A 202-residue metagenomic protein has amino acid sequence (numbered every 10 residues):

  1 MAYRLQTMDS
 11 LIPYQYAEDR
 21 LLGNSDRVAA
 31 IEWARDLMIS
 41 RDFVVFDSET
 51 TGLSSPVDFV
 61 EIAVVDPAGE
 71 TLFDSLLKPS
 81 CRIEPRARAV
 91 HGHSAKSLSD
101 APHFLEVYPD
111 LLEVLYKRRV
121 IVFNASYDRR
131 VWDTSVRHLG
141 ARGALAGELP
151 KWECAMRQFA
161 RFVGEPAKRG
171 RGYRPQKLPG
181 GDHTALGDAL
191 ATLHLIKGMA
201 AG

Functional and structural regions predicted by a protein language model:
M1-V44: N-terminal accessory regions of nucleic-acid-interacting proteins
Q6-D9, D36, S40-F43, S55-V60 (+2 more regions): Metal-dependent phosphoesterase core characteristic of DEDDh/y 3'-5' exonuclease domains
S25, L98-L105, H183-L186: Conserved phosphate-coordination/catalytic loops
A30, I83, F104-V107: Amphipathic coiled-coil/heptad-repeat helices and related helical stalk/stem segments that mediate oligomerization
V44-D47, L105: Compositionally biased, low-structure terminal segments
S48-P56: Short acidic, Gly/Ser-rich segments with clustered Asp/Glu that frequently serve as metal-coordination loops in enzyme
A89-D110: Metal-dependent phosphoesterase signature
